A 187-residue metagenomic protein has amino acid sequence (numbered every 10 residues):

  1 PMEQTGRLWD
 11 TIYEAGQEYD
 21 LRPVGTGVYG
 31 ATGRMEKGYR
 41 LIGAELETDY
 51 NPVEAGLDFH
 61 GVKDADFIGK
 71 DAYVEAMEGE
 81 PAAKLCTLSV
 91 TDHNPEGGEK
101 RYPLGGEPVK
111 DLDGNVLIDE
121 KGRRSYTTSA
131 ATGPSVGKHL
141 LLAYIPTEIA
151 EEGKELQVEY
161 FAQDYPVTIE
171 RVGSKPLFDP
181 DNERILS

Functional and structural regions predicted by a protein language model:
P1-S187: Conserved, structured C-terminal
